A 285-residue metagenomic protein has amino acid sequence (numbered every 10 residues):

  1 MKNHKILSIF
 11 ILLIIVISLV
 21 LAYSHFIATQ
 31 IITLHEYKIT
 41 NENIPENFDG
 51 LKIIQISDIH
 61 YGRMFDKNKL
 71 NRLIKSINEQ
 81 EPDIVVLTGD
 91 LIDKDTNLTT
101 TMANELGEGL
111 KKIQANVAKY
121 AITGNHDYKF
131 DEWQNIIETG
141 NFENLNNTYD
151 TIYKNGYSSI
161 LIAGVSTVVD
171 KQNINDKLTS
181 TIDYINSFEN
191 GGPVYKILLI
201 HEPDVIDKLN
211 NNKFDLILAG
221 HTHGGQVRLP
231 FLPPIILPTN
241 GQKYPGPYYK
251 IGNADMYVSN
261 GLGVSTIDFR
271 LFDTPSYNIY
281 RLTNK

Functional and structural regions predicted by a protein language model:
M1-N47: N-terminal membrane-anchoring alpha-helices
I17, Y61-G62, A121-T123, V194 (+1 more regions): A generic structural signal for short
L34-E36, I53-I56, I162: Hydrophobic residues on conserved beta-strands that form the core of alpha/beta folds
I44, Y128-L216, T239-Y248, G252-K285: Conserved catalytic scaffold of divalent metal-dependent phosphoesterases
N47-L145: Membrane-embedded segments
Q55-L70, L91-T101, D170-K177, F231-G241 (+1 more regions): Acidic/histidine-rich helix-loop elements that form or flank divalent-metal/phosphate-binding sites at the catalytic
G224-L229: His/Asp/Glu-enriched short active-site or ligand-binding loop at hydrolase and phosphoryl-transfer sites
